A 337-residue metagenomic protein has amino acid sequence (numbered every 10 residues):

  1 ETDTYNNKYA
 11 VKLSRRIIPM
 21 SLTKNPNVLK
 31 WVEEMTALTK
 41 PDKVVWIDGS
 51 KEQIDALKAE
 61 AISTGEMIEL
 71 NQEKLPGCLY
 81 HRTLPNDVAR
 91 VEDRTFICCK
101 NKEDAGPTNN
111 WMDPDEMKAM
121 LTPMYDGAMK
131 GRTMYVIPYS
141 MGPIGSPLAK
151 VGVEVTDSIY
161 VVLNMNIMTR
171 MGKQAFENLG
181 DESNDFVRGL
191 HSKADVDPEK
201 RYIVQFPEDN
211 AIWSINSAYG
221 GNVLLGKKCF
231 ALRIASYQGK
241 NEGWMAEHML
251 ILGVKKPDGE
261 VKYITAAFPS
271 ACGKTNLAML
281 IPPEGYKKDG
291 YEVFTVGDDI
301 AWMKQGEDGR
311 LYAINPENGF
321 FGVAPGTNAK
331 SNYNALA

Functional and structural regions predicted by a protein language model:
E1-P19: Short, Lys/Arg-enriched N-terminal segments with co-localized hydrophobic residues within the first ~10-30 amino acids
A10-S14, P85, G273: Short linear sequence elements within intrinsically disordered, low-complexity coil regions
S21-C272, P282-A337: Conserved internal helical-beta-strand scaffold that buttresses enzyme catalytic cores
L277: Hydrophobic positions on the alpha1 helix immediately C-terminal to the Walker A/P-loop
